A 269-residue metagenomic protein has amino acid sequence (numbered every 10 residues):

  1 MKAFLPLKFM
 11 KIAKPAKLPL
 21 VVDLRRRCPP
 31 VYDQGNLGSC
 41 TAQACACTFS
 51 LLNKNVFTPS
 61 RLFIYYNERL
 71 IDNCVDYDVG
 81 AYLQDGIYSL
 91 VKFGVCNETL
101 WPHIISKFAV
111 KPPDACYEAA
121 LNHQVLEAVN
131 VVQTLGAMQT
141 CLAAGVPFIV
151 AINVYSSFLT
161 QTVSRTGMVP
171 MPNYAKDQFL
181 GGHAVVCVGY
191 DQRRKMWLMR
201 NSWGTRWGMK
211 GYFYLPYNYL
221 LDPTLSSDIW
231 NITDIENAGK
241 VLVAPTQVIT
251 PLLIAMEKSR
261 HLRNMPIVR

Functional and structural regions predicted by a protein language model:
M1-M10: N-terminal prepro-regions of secreted/extracellular proteins
K8, P15-P19, R26, A42 (+3 more regions): Predominantly the structural core of cysteine protease catalytic domains
K11-L18, F57-R61: Membrane-targeting and insertion segments and their boundary/processing signals
V22-N36: Asp/Glu-centered strand-loop micro-motifs enriched in Gly/Pro and often flanked by an aromatic residue
S50-Y65: Phosphate-handling active-site elements
